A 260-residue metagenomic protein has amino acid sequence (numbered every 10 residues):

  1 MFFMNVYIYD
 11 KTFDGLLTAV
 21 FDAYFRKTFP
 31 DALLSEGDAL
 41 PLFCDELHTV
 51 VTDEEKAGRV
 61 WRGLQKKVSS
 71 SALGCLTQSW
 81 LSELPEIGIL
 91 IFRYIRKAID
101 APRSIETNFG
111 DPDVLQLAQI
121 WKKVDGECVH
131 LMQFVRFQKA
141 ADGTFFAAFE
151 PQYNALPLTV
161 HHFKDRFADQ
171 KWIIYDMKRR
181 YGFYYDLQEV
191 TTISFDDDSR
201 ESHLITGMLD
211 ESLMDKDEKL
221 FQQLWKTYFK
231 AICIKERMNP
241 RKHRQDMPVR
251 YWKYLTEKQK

Functional and structural regions predicted by a protein language model:
F2-E54: N-terminal ordered "arm"
F2-V6, F145, T206-D210: Glycine- and acidic
G15-R26, F92-K97, H161-D165, Q223-K230: Short, hydrophobic/amphipathic alpha-helical patches that form generic packing surfaces within helical domains
L34-M132: Charged, alpha-helical interface segments at or near domain boundaries
H48-K56, V190-H203: Acidic, Ser/Thr-rich peripheral helices and adjacent loops at domain boundaries
G74-S79, N108, M177, R237-R244: Short coil/turn segments at secondary-structure boundaries
S104-D198: Internal, well-folded beta-alpha domain core
K171, F183, R200-K260: Long, compositionally biased intrinsically disordered terminal regions
